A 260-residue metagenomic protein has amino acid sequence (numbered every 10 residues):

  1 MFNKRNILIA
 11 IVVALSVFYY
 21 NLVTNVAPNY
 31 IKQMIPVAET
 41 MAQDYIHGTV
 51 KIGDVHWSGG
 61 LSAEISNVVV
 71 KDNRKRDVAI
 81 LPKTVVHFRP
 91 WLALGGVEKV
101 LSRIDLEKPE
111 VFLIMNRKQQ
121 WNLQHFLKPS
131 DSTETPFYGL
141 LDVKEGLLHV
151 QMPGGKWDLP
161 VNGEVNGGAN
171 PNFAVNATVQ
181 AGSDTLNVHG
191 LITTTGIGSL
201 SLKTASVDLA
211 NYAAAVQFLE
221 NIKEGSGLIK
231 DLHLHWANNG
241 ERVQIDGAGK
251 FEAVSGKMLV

Functional and structural regions predicted by a protein language model:
M1-Y45, N162: N-terminal type II signal-anchor transmembrane helix that functions as the membrane-insertion/stop-transfer segment
Y19, V23, H125-L219, K223-G225: Elongated, acidic membrane-bridging lipid-handling scaffolds and related periplasm/extracellular "bridge/tunnel" systems
Y19, V23, K71, V254-K257: A short, flexible beta-alpha/helix-coil linker loop
H47, I52, R76, L81 (+15 more regions): Surface-exposed or flexible loop/turn and strand-edge residues in extracellular/cell-surface modules
G48, R74-H87, R117-Q119, M152-E164 (+4 more regions): Amphipathic hydrophobic-ligand
D54-Q120, L127-H149, L191, H235-N239 (+1 more regions): Flexible beta-edge/linker motif
F112-I114, H149, D208-A213, S255-L259: Gram-negative outer-membrane beta-barrel proteins
